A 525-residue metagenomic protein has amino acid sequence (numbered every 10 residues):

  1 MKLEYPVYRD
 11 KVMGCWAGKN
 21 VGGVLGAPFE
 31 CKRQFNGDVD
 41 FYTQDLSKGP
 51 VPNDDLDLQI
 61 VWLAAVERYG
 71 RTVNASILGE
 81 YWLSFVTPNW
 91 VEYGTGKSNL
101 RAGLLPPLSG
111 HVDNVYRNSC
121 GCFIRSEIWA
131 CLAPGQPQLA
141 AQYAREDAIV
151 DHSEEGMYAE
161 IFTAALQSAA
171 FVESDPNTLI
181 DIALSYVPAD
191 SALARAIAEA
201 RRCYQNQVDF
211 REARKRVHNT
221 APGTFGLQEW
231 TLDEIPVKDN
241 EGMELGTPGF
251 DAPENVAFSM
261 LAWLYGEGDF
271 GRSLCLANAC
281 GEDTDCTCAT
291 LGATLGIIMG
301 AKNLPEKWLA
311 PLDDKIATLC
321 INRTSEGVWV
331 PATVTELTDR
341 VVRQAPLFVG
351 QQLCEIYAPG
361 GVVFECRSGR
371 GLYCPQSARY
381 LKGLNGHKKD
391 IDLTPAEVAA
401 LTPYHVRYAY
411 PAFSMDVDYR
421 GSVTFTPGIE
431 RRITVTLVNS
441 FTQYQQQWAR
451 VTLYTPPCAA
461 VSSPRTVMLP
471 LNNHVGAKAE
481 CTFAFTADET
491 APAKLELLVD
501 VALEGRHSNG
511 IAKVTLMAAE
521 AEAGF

Functional and structural regions predicted by a protein language model:
M1-A64, I77-L78: An N-terminal structural lobe/cap that precedes and organizes the functional/catalytic core across diverse proteins
V21, L25, K32, D38-F41 (+4 more regions): Catalytic phosphate/nucleotide-handling subdomain of diverse soluble enzymes
L100, S109-R117, C131-Q136, R145-V150 (+1 more regions): Accessory "access/gating" subregions that flank catalytic or transport cores
A358-T426, C458, S462: Low-complexity, acidic Ser/Thr/Pro/Gly-rich terminal tails and inter-domain linkers that flank the onset of structured
P427-Q443: Short beta-strand elements of extracellular/lumenal beta-sandwich folds
Q447, T452, E489-F525: Terminal connector regions
L469-A479: Short proline/glycine- and polar residue-rich coil/turn motifs
A479-T490: Short, hydrophobic beta-strand segments
